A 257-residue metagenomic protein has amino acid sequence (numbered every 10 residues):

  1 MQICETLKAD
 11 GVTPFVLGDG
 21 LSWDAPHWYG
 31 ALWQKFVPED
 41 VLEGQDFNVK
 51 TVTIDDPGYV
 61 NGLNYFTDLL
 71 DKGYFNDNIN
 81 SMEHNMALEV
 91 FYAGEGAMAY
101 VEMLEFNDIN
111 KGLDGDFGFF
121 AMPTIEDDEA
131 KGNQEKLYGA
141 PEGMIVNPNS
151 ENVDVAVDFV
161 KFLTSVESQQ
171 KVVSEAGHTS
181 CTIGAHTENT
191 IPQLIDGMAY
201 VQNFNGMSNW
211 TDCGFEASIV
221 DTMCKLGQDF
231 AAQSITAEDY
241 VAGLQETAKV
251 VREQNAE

Functional and structural regions predicted by a protein language model:
M1-K50, G96: Extracytoplasmic/periplasmic solute-binding protein
C4-T6, N48-I79: Glycine-centered hinge/linker elements that transmit conformational signals in sensory and ligand-binding systems
V16, A97-E102, G118-F120: Paired acidic/hydrophobic, glycine-rich loop segments that form the ligand-binding mouth/hinge of periplasmic-binding
D19, F36-N61, K111-G112, T124-E135 (+2 more regions): Short, solvent-exposed loop/beta-turn-alpha elements that line the ligand-binding surface or hinge of extracytoplasmic
K72, K111-A176: Extracytoplasmic/periplasmic substrate-recognition and gating elements
D77-Y92: Short helix-initiation/N-cap motifs at beta->coil->alpha
H84, V101-F106, A121-P123, E142: Beta->alpha turn/N-cap motifs
Q202-E257: Conserved C-terminal helix/tail region of periplasmic/extracytoplasmic solute-binding proteins
